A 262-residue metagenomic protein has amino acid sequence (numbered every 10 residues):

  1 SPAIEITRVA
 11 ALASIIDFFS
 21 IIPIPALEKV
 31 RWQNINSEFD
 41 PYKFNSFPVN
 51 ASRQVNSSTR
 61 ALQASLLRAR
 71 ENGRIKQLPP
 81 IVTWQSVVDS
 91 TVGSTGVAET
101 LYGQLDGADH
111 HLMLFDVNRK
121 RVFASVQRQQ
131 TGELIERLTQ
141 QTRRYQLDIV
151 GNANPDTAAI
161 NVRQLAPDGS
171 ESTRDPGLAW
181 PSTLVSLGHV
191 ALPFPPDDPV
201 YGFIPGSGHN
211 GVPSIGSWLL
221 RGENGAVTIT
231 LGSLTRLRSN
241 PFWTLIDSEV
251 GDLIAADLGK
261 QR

Functional and structural regions predicted by a protein language model:
S1-S57: Hydrolase active-site cap/lid region
W32-T228, N240-L253: Serine-hydrolase catalytic core
V227, A256-R262: Extended, compositionally biased alpha-helical segments that mediate assembly or anchoring
